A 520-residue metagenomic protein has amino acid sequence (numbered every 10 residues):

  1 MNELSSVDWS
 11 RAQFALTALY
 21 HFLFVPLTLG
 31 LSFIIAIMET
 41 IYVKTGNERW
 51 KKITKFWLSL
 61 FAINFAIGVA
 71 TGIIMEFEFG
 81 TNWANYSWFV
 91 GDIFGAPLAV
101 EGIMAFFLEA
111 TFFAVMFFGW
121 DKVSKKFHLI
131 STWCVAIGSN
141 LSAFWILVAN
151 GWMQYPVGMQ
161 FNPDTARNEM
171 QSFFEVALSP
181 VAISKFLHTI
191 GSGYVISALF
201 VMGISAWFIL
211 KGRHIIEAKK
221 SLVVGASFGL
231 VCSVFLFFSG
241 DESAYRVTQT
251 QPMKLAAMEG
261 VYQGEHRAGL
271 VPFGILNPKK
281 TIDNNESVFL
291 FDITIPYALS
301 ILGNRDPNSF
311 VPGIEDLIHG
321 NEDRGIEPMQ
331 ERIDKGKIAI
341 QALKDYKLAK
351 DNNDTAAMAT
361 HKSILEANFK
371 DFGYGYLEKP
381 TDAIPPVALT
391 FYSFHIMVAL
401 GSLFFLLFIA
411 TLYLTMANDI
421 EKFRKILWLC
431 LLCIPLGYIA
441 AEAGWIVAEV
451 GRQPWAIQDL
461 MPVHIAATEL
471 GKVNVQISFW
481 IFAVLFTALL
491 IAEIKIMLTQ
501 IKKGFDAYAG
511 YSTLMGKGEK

Functional and structural regions predicted by a protein language model:
M1-L19, G46-I53, F77-A99, G151-L187 (+6 more regions): Membrane-interface interhelical loops and short amphipathic "cap" helices that link adjacent transmembrane segments
V25-I34, M104-F112, G193-I204, I396-L412 (+1 more regions): Hydrophobic alpha-helical transmembrane segments
T45-I63, F89-G95, A99, G119-I137 (+2 more regions): Membrane-interfacial loop-to-helix junctions in multi-pass inner-membrane proteins
A62-A70, W133-M153, G229-G240, C430-A448: Hydrophobic alpha-helical membrane-insertion segments
N64-C134, G151, V450-Q453: Membrane-interface helix-loop-helix modules in multi-pass inner-membrane proteins
F113-K122, F127-W133, F144-M153, F173 (+1 more regions): Internal alpha-helical transmembrane segments
A149, V231-I338: Aromatic-rich transmembrane-lumenal/periplasmic boundary elements in polytopic membrane proteins
D382-W445, Q476-Q500: C-terminal substrate/ligand-recognition segments
